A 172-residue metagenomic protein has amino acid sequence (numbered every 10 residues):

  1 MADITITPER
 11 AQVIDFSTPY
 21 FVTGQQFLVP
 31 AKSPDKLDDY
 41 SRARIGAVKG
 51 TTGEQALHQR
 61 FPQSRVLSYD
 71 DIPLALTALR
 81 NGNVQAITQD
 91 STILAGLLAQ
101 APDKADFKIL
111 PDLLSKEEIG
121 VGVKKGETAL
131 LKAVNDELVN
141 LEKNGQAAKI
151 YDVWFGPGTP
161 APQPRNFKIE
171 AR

Functional and structural regions predicted by a protein language model:
M1-T7, T23, P30-A31, G50-T52 (+3 more regions): Beta->alpha turn/N-cap motifs
M1-Y40, P111: Acidic, polar ligand-binding/catalytic clefts
V13-D15, D39, Q59-R60, P73-T92 (+1 more regions): Short helices/loops that flank or line small-molecule/ion binding pockets
F21-A31, S91, A95-L138, P157-R172: Periplasmic-binding protein-like
K32, L67-T77, N81, E117: Short helix-initiation/N-cap motifs at beta->coil->alpha
L37-G53, R65: Short loop->beta-strand "edge-of-pocket" segments that line small-molecule binding or catalytic clefts across diverse
Y40, L79-R80, V121, V134: Hydrophobic residues within well-ordered alpha-helices
T52, A56-Y69, L138-R172: Ligand-binding clefts/hinges and TM-proximal coupling segments of bilobed small-molecule sensing domains
